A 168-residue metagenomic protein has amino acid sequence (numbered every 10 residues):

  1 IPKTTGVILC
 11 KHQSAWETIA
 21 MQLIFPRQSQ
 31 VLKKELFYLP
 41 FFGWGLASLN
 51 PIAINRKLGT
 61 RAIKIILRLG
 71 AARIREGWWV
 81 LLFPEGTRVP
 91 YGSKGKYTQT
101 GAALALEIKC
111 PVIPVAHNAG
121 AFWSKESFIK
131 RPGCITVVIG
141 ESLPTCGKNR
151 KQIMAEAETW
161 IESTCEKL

Functional and structural regions predicted by a protein language model:
I1, S14-A15, T87-R88: A short, conserved beta-strand element in the Rossmann-like catalytic core that flanks the donor/metal-binding loop
I1-P2, G45, I74, L106: Short, flexible hinge/linker loops that cap or flank conserved catalytic cores
I1-T5, R131: A short, glycine/Asx- and small/polar-enriched loop/turn that sits immediately N-terminal to a beta-strand
K3, L39, K64-L67: Structural motif corresponding to alpha-helix initiation and N-cap regions
T4-C10, W78-L82: Generic beta-sheet signal
G6-G59: Catalytic core of membrane glycerolipid acyltransferases/transacylases, capturing the structured, soluble-facing
K64-L168: Non-catalytic C-terminal accessory region of glycerolipid acyltransferases and related lyso-lipid remodeling enzymes
